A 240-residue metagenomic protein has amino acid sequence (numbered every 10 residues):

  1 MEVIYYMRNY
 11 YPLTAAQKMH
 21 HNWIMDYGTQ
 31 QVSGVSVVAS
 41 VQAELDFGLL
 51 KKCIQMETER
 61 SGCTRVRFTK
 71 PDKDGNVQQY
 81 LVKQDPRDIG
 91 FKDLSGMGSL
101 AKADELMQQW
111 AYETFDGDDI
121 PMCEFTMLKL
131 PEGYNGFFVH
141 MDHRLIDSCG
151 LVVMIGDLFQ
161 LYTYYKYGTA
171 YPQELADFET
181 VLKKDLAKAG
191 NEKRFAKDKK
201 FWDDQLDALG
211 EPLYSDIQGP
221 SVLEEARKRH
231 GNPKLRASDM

Functional and structural regions predicted by a protein language model:
M1-G28, K51-M97, P121, G156 (+2 more regions): Short amphipathic alpha-helices and their capping loops
I4-Y6, Y10-P12, L128-E179: Active-site-proximal acidic secondary-structure segment that organizes catalysis
S36-Q42: Short, well-ordered beta-strand elements within core beta-sheets of diverse protein domains
E44-K52: Short, conserved charged micro-motifs
L50, A103, G150-L151: Residues at alpha-helix caps and immediate loop-helix transition turns in enzyme cores, especially N- and C-cap
K52-R60, Q109-T114, R144: Amphipathic alpha-helical regulatory segments at dimerization interfaces that relay allosteric signals between sensory
F125: Alpha-helical phosphate/pyrophosphate-handling elements in metalloenzyme active cores
D239-M240: Surface-exposed, Lys/Arg-rich phosphate-binding patches that contact polyanionic backbones
